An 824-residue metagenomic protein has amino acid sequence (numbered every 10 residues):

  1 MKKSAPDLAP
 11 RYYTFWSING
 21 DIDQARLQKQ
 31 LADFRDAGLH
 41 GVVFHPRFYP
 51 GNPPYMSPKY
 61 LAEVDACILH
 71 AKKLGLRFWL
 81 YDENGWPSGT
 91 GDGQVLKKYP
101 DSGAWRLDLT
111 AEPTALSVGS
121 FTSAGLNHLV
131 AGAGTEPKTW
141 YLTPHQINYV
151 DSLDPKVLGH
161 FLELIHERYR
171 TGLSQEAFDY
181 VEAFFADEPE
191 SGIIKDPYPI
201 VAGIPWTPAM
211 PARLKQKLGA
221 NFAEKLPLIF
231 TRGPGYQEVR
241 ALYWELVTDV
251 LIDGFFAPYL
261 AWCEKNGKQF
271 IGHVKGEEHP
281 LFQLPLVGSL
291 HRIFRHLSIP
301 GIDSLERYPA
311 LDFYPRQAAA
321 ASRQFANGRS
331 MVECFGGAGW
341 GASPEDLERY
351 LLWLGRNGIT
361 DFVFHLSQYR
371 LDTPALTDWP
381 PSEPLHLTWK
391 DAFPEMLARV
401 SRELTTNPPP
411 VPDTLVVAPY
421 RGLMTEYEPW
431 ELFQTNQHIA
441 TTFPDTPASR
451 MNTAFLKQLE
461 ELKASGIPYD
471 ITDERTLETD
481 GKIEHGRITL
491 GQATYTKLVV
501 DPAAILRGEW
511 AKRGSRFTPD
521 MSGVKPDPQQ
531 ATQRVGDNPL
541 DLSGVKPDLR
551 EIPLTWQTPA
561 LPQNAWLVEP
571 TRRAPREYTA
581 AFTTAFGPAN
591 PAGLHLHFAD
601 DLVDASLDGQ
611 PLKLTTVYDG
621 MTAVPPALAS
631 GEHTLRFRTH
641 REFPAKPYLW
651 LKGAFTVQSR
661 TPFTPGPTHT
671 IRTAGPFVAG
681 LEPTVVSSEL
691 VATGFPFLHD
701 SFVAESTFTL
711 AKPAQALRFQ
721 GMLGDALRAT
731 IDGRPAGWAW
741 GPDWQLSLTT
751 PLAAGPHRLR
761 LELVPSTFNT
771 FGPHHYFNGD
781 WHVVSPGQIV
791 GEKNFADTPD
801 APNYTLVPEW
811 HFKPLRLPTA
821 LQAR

Functional and structural regions predicted by a protein language model:
M1-I18: Generic start-of-chain signal for non-secretory N-termini
L8-Y13, D23-K29, H40-V42, Y55-G93 (+7 more regions): Carbohydrate-binding surfaces of carbohydrate-active enzymes
H45-G159, E163: Acidic/aromatic-lined carbohydrate-recognition and catalytic surfaces of CAZymes acting on diverse glycans
E83-Q94, H640-P667, P765-R824: Glycine/proline-rich low-complexity spacer/linker segments in large multi-domain proteins
F121-A124, E136, I471-T472, N590-G609 (+1 more regions): Beta-strand-rich binding/interaction modules
I165-R170: Zn2+-dependent metallopeptidase catalytic core
H597-A654, G721-V790: Beta-strand-rich ligand-recognition modules
